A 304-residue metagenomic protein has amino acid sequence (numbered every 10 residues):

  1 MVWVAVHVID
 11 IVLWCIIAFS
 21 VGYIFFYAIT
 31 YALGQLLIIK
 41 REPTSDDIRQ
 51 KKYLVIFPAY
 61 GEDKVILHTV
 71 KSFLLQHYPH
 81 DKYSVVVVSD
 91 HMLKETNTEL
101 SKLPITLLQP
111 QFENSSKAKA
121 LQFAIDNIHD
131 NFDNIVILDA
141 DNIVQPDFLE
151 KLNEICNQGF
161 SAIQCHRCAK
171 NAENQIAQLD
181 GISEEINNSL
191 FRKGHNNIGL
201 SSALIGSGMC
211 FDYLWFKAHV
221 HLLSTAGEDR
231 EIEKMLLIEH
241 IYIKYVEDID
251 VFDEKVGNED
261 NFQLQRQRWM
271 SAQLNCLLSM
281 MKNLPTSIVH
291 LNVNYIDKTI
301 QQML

Functional and structural regions predicted by a protein language model:
V2-W14, L33-R49, I198-G199, G257-L304: Basic/Trp-rich segment in TM-proximal cytosolic loops or flexible interdomain/linker regions
K52-L54, S84, E231: Cell-envelope/extracellular polymer assembly enzymes that use nucleotide-activated donors
K71-K82: Short, acidic, metal-binding catalytic loop of nucleotide-sugar glycosyltransferases
V86-N97, F112-N114, I143: A conserved acidic beta->alpha catalytic loop
Q109, N114-A120, A124, P146-A226 (+2 more regions): Long helical/loop segments within the catalytic core of UDP-sugar-dependent glycosyltransferases, especially the large
Q122-N134: Active-site nucleotide-sugar/metal-binding loop of Leloir-type enzymes
F132-I143: Short beta-strand-to-loop acidic/aromatic patch adjacent to the donor-nucleotide binding site
A226-I232: Acidic donor-binding loop at a coil-to-helix junction in glycosyltransferase catalytic cores that engages
